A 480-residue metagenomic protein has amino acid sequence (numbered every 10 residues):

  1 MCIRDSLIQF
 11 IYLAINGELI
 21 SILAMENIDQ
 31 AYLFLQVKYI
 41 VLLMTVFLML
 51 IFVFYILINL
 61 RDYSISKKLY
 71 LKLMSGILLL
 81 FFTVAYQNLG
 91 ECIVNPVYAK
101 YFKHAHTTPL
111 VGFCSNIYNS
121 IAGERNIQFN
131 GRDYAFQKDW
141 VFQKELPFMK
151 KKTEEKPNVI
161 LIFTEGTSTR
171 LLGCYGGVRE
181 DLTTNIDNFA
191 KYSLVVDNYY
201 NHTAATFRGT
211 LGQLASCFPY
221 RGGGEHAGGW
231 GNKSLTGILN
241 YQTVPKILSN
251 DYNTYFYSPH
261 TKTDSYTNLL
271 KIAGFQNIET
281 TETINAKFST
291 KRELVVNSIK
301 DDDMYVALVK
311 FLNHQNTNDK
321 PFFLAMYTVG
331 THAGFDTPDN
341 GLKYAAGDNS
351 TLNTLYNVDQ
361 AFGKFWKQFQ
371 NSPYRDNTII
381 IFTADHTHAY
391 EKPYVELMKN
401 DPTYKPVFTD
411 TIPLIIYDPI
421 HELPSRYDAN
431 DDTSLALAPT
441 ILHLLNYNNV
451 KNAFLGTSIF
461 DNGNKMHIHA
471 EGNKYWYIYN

Functional and structural regions predicted by a protein language model:
M1-S115: Transmembrane and membrane-interface helices of multi-pass, inner-membrane envelope-modifying transferases
G76-L161, G166-L324, T328-A346, N353: Active-site-proximal alpha/beta segments of enzymes that process anionic O-linked groups
N158, I162, G166, Q360 (+3 more regions): Catalytic glutamate of the conserved HExxH
L211, Y327-G334, I381-Y394, N462-G463: Acidic helix/loop microenvironments that form the catalytic cleft of cell-wall polysaccharide enzymes
L312, W366, I379, I441 (+1 more regions): Short, hydrophobic alpha-helical segments
N340-G341, N357-K364: Active-site neighborhood of glycoside hydrolase catalytic domains
D376-N377, F382-H421: Histidine-centered active-site microenvironments of extracellular/periplasmic hydrolases and transferases
I420-N480: Membrane-interface soluble catalytic domains
